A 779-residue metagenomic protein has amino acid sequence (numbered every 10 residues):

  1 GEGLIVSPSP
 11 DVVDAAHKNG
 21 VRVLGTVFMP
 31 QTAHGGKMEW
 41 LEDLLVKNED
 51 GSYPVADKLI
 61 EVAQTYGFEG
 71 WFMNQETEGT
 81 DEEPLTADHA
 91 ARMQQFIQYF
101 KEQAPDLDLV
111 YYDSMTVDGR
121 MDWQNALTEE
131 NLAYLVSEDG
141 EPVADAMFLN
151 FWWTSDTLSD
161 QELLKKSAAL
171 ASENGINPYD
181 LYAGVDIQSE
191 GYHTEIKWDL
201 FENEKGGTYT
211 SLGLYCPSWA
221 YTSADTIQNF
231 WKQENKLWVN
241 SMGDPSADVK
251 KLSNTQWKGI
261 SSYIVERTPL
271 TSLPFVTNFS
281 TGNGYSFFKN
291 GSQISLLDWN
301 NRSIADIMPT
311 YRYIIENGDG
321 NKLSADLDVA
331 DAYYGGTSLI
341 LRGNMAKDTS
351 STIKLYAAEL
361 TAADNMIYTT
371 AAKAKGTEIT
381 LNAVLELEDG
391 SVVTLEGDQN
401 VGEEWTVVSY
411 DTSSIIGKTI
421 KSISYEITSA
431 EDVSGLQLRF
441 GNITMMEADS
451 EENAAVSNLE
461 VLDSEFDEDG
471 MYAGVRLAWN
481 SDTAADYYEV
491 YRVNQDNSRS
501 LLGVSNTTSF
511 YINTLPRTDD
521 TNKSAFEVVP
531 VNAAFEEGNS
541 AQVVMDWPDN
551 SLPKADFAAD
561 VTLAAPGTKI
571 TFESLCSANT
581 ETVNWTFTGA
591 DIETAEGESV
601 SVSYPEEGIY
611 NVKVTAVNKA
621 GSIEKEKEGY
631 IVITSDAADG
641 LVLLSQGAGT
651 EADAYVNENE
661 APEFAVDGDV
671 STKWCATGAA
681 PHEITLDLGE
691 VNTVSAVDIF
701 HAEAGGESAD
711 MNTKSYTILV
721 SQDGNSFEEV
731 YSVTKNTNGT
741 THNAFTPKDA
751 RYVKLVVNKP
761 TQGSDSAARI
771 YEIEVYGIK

Functional and structural regions predicted by a protein language model:
G1-L163, V733: Chitinase-like catalytic core of GlcNAc-active glycosidases
N321-S351: Short carbohydrate-recognition loop motifs
A358, T370-A372, M446-E447, V666-Y731 (+1 more regions): Aromatic, loop-rich ligand-recognition surfaces of beta-strand-rich domains
Y472-A484: Conserved aromatic anchor
T507, V583-V602: Surface-exposed, flexible coil segments in extracellular/virion-facing regions
I512-N539, N618: Beta-strand-rich modules
T518, F587, V602-E606, L688: Residue-level recognition of secondary-structure-to-loop junctions
A534-N550, I623-K627: Extracellular fibronectin type III
